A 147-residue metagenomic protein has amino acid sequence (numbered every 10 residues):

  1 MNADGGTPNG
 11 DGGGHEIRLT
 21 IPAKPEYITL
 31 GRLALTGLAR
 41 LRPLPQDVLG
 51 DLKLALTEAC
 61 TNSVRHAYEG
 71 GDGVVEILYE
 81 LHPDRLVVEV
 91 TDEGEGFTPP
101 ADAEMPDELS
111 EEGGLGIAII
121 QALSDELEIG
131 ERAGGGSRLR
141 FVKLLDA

Functional and structural regions predicted by a protein language model:
M1-R18, S63-A147: Conserved beta-strand-loop-beta-strand hairpin that lines the nucleotide-binding pocket of ATP/GTP-utilizing enzymes
E16-L30: STAS-typified acidic loop motif
A23, L44-D47, L81: Structural signature of the histidine kinase catalytic ATP-binding subdomain
R32-L35, D92-G94: Short, small-residue-rich loop/turn micro-motifs
L33-T57, L109-S110: Conserved short strand/loop->alpha-helix "switch" segment adjacent to the catalytic nucleotide/phosphoryl-transfer site
E58-N62: Conserved polar catalytic motif of the HATPase_c/GHKL fold
